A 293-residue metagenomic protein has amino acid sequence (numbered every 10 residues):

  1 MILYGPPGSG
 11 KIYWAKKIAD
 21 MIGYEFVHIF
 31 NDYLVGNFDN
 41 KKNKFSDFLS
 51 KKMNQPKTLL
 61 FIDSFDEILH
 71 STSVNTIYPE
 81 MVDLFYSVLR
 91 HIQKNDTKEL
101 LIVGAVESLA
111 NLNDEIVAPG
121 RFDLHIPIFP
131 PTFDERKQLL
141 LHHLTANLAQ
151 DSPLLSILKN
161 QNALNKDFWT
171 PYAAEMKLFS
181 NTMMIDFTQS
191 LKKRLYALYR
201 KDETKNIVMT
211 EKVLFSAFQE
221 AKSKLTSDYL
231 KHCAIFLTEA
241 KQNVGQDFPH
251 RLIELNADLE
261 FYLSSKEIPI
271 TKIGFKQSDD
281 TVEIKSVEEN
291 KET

Functional and structural regions predicted by a protein language model:
M1-K166, T293: Walker A/P-loop NTP-binding motif of AAA+ ATPase domains
V82, I185-T188: Hydrophobic face of alpha-helices
V117, Q138-L139, P171, D186 (+1 more regions): Short, solvent-exposed alpha-helical surface patches in well-structured domains
K159-A163, W169-M183: A short helix-loop-helix "switch/interaction" segment in the helical subdomain of ASCE P-loop NTPases
F179-D186, L198-T293: C-terminal engagement/docking regions of AAA+ P-loop ATPases
S190-A197: Amphipathic alpha-helical interface segments
